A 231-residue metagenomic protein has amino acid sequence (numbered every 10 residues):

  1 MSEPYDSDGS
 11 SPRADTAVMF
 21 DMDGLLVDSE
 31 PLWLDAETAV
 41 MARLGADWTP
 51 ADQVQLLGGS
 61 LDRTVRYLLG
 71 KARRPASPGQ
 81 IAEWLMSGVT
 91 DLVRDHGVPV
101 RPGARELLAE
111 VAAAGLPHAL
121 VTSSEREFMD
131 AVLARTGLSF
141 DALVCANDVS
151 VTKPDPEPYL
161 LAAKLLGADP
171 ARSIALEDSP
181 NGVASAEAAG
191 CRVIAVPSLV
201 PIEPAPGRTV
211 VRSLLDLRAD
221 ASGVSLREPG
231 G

Functional and structural regions predicted by a protein language model:
M1-T16, A109-A112, L116, E125-G231: Asp-based, Mg2+/Mn2+-dependent phosphohydrolase catalytic module
S2-V54: Active-site neighborhood of HAD-like aspartate-dependent phosphohydrolases
D21, L25, T122, D178: Conserved G/P- and acidic residue-centered "switch" motifs that form tight phosphate/ATP-binding loops in soluble
L34, T38, L61-R66, M86 (+2 more regions): An amphipathic alpha-helix signature
V40-M41, S60-P75, A163: Helix-loop "lid/cap" segments that line or gate small-molecule binding pockets
A46-W48, R74, L138, G167-A168: Helix N-cap/coil-helix junction residues
D47, L68-E106, A114: Metal-dependent phosphoesterase signature
L56-S60, Q80, W84, P99-G103 (+3 more regions): Short beta->alpha linker loops
